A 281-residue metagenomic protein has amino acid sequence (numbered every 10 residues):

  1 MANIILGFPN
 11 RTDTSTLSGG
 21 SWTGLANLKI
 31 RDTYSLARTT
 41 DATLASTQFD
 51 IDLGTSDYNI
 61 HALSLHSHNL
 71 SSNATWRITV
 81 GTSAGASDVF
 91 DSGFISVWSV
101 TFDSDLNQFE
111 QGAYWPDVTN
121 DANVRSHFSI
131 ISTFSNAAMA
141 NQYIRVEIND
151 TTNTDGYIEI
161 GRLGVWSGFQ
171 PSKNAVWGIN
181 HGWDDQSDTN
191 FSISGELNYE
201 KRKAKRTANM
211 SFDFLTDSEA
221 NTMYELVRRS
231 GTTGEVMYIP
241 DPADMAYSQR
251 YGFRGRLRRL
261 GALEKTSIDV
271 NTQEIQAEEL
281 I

Functional and structural regions predicted by a protein language model:
M1-T47, S56-I281: Extracellular/virion structural assembly segments
